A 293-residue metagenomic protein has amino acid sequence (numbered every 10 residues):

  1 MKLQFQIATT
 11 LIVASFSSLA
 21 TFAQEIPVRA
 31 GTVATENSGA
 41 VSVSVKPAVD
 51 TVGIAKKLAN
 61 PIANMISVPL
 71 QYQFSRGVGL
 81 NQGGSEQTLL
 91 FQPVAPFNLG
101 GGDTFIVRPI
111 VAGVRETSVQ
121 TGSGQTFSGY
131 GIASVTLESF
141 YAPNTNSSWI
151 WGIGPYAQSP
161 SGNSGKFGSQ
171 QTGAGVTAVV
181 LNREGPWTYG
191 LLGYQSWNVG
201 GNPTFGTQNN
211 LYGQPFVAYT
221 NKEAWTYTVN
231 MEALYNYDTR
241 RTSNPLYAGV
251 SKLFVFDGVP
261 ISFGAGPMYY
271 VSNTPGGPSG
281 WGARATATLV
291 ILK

Functional and structural regions predicted by a protein language model:
M1-T9: Bacterial N-terminal signal peptides that target proteins for export
A8-S18: Bacterial N-terminal signal peptides
L19-A23: Sec/Tat signal peptide C-region and signal peptidase I cleavage site
E25-K293: Transmembrane beta-barrel domains of Gram-negative outer membranes and organellar outer membranes
